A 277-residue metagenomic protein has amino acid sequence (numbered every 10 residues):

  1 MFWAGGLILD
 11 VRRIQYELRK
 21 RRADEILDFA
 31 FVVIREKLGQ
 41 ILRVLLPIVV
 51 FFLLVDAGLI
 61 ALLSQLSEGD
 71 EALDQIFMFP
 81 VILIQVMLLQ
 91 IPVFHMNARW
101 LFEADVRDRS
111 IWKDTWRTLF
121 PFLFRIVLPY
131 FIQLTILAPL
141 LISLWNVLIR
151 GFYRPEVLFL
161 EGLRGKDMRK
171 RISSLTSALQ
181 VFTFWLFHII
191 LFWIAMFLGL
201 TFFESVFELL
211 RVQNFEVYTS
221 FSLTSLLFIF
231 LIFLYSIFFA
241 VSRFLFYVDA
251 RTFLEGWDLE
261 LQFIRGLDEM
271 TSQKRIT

Functional and structural regions predicted by a protein language model:
M1-T277: Hydrophobic alpha-helical membrane segments
